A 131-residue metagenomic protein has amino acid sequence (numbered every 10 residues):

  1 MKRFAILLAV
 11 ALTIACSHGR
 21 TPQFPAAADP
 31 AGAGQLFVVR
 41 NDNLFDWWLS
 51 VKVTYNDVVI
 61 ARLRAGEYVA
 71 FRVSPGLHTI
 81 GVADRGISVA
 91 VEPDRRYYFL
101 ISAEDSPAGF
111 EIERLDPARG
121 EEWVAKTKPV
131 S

Functional and structural regions predicted by a protein language model:
M1-S17: Sec-dependent bacterial lipoprotein signal peptides
C16-S131: Short loop/turn and low-complexity linker motifs enriched in small/turn-promoting residues
